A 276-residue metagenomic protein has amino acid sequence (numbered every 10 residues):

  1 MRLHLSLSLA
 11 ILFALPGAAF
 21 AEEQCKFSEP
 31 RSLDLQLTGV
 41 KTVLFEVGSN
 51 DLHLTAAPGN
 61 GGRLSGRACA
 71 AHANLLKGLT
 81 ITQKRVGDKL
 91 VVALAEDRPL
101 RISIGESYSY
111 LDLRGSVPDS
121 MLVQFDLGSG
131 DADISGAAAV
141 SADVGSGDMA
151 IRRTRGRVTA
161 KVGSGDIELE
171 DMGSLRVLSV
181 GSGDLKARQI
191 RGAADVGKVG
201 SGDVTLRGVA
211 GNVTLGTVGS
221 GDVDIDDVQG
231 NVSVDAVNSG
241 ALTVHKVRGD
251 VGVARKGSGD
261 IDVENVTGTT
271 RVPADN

Functional and structural regions predicted by a protein language model:
M1-L5: Positively charged n-region of N-terminal signal peptides that target proteins for export
S6-P16: Bacterial N-terminal signal peptides
A19-L127, D133-V144, D148-V162, D166-S179 (+5 more regions): Acidic (Asp/Glu) and glycine-rich low-complexity loops/linkers that are typically intrinsically disordered
R31-S32, S239-A241: Short, recurring structural edge motifs at helix starts
R152, L185-R188, V204-R207, V223-D226 (+2 more regions): Conserved positions within tandem-repeat grammars
V209, L215-T217, D222-V228, V232-A236 (+1 more regions): Intrinsically disordered, low-complexity segments enriched in Gly and acidic/Ser/Thr residues that form flexible
